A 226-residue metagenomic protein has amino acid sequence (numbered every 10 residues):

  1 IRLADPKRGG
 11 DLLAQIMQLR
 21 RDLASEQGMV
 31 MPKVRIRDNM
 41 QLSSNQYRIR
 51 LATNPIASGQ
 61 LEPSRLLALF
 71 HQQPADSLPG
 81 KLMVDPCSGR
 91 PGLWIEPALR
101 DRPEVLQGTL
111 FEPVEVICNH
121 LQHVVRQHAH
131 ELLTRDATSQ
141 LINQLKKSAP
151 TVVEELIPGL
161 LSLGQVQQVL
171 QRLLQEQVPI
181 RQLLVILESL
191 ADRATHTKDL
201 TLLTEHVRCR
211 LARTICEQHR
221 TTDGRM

Functional and structural regions predicted by a protein language model:
I1-M226: Membrane-embedded alpha-helical signal segments
